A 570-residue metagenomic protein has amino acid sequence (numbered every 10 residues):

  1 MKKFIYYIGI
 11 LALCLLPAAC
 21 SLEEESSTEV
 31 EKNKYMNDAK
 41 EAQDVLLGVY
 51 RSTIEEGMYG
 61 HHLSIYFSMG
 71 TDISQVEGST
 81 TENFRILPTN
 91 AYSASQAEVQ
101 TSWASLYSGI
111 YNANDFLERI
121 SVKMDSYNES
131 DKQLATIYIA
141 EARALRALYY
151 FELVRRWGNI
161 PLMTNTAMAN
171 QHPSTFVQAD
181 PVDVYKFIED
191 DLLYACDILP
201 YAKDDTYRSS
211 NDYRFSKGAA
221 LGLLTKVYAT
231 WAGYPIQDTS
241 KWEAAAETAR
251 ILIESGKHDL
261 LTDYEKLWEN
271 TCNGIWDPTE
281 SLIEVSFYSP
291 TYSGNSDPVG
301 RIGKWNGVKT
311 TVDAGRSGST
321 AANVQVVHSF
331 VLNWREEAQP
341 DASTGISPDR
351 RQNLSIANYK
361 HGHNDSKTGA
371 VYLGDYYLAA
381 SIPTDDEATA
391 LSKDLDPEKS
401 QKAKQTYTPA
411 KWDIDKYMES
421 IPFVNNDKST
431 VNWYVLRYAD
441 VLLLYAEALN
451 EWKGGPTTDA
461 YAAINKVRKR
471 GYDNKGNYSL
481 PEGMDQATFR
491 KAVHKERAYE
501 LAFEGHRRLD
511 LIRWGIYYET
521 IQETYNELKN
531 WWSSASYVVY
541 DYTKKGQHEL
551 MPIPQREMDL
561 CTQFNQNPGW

Functional and structural regions predicted by a protein language model:
M1-V30: Bacterial Sec-dependent N-terminal signal peptides
C20-S74, P88-N90, V182, Q563-W570: Acidic, glycine-rich segments characteristic of secretory precursors and extracytoplasmic regions
N33, G60-T80, M163-N165, H172 (+7 more regions): Short, surface-exposed recognition loops and adjoining beta-strand edges that mediate ligand/DNA contacts, enriched
A39, Q43-L47, R51-E55, T80-W157 (+5 more regions): Conserved, well-structured interaction surfaces
L46, T81-F84, P88, S93-W103 (+3 more regions): Elongated scaffold/linker segments in the mid-to-C-terminal portions of large proteins
